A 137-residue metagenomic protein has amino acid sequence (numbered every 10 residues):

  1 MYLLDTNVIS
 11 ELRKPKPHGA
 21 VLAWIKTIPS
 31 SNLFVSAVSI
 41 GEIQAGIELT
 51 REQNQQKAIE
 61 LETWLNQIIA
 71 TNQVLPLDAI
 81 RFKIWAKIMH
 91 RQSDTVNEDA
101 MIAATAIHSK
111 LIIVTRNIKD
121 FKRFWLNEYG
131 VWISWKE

Functional and structural regions predicted by a protein language model:
M1, A103, I107-E137: Acidic, PIN/NYN-like endoribonuclease modules and their adjacent C-terminal/linker elements
M1-V35, L49-T63: Short, well-structured N-terminal submotif of metal-dependent ribonuclease cores
Y2, S30-F34, I68-L75, I112: Short loop->beta-strand "edge-of-pocket" segments that line small-molecule binding or catalytic clefts across diverse
D5, S36, T95-V96, N117-I118 (+1 more regions): Histidine- and aromatic-rich ligand-binding microenvironments
D5-T6, I43, L65, W85 (+2 more regions): Generic structural signal for small/hydrophobic residues in well-ordered secondary structure, especially within
V8, S39, R81, M101-I102 (+1 more regions): Alpha-helix capping/helix-boundary segments
I9-S10, G41-Q44, L75, K122: Nucleotide phosphate-binding site architecture
A45, T71-R116: Active-site neighborhoods of divalent-metal-dependent phosphate/nucleic-acid chemistry enzymes
